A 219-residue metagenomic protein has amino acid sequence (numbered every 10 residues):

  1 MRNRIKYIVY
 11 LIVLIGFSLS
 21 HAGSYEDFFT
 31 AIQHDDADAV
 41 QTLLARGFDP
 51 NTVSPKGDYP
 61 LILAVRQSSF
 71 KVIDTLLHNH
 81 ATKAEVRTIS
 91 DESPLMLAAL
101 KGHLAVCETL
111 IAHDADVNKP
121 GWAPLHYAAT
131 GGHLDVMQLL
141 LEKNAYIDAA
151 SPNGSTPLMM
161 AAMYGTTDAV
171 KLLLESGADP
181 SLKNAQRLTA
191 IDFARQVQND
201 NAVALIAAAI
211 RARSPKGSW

Functional and structural regions predicted by a protein language model:
H21-F28, K143, S176, A185-L188 (+1 more regions): Ankyrin-repeat-protein effector appendages
A39, K71-V72, A105-V106, D135-V136 (+2 more regions): Conserved ankyrin/ankyrin-like repeat signature
L44-D49, D74-K83, E108-D116, Q138-Y146 (+2 more regions): Ankyrin repeat domain, specifically the short helix-to-loop turn at the C-terminus of the second helix of each repeat
V53, V86-R87, V117-P120, A150 (+1 more regions): Ankyrin-repeat boundary/linker signal
